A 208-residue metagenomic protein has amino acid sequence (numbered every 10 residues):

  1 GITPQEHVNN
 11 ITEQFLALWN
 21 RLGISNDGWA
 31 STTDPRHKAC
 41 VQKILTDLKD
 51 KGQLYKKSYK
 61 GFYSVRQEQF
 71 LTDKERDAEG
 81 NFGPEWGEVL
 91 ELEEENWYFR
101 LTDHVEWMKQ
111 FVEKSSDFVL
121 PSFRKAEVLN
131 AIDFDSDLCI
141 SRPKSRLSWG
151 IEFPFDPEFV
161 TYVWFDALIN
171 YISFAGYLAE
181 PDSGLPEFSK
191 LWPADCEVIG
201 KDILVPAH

Functional and structural regions predicted by a protein language model:
G1, V41-Q42, Q67-Q69, K74-D77 (+1 more regions): Short acidic, glycine/serine/threonine-rich loops at helix termini
G1-Y55, Q110: N-terminal Rossmann-like or analogous alpha/beta NTP/dinucleotide-binding catalytic cores that position adenine
Q14, R36, S64-V65, A179: Alpha-helix termini
Q14-L18, A78-N81, D182-P186: Short hydrophobic/aromatic-rich motifs at helix boundaries and adjacent loops
L22-S31, K49-F62, K74-R76, E91-L92 (+2 more regions): Short secondary-structure capping/junction motifs at helix and strand boundaries
R36-C40, E85-H208: Structured secondary-structure scaffolds
K51-V105, K109: Cys/His-rich short segments
